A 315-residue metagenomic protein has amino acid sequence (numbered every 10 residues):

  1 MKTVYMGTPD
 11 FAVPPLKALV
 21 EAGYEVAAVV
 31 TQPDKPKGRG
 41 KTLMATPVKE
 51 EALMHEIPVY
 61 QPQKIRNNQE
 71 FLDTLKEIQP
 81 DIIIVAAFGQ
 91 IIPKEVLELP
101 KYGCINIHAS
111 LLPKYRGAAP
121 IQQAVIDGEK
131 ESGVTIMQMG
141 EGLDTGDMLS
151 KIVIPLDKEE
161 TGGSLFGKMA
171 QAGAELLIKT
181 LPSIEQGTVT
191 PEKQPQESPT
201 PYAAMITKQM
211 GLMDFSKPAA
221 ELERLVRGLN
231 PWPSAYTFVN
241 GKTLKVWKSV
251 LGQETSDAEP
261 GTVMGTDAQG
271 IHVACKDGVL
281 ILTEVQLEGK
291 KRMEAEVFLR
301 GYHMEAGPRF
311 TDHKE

Functional and structural regions predicted by a protein language model:
M1-P233, G278-L280, L287, A306-E315: One-carbon transfer enzymes
F215-E315: An anion-binding loop in the catalytic cleft
